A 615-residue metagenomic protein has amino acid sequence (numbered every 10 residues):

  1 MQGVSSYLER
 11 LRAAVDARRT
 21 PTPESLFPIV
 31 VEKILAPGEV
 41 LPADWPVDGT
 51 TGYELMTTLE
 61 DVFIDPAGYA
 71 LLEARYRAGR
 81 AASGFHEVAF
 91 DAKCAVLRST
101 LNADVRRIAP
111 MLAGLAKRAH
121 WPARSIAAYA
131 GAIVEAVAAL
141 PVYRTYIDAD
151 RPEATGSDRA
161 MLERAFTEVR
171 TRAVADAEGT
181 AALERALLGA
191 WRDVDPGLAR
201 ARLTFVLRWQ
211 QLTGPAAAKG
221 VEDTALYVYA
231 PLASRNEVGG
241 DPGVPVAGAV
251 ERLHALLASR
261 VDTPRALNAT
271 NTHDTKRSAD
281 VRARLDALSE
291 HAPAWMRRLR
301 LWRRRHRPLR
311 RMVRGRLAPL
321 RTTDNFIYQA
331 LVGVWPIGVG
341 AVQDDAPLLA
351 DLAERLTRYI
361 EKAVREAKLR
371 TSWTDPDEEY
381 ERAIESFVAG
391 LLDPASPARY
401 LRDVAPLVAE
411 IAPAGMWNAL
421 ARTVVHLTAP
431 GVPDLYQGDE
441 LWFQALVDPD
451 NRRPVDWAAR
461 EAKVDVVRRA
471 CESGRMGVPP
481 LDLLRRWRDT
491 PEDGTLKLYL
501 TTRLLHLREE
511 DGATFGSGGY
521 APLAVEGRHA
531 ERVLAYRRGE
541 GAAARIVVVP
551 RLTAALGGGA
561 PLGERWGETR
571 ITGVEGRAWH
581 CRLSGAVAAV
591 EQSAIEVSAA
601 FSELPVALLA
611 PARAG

Functional and structural regions predicted by a protein language model:
V4-G79, A89, A95-N102, K117-A130 (+1 more regions): Carbohydrate-interacting/catalytic domains
R106-L115, V142: Long, C-terminal catalytic modules of enzymes
A138: Short polybasic/polar patches that bind polyanions
